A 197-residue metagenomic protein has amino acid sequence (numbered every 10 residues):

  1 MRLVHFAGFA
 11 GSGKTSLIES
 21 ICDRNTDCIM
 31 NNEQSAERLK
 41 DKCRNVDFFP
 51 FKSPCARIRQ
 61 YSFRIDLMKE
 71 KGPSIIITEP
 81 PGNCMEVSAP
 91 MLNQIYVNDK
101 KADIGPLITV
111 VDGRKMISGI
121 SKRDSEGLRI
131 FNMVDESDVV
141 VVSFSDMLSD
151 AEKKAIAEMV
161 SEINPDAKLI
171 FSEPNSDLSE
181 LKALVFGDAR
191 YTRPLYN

Functional and structural regions predicted by a protein language model:
L3-I108, G113-G119: Nucleotide-state-sensitive switch-loop elements of NTP-binding domains
V4-F6, I76-T78, V141-S143, V160 (+1 more regions): Hydrophobic beta-strand residues in large extracellular and virion-surface proteins
F6-F9, F48-F51, F63, L128-F131 (+4 more regions): Phenylalanine-focused residue identity feature
M85-D166: Conserved C-terminal guanine-recognition region of P-loop GTPase G domains, centered on the G4
V139, L148-N197: C-terminal accessory "lid"/substrate-recognition subdomains
